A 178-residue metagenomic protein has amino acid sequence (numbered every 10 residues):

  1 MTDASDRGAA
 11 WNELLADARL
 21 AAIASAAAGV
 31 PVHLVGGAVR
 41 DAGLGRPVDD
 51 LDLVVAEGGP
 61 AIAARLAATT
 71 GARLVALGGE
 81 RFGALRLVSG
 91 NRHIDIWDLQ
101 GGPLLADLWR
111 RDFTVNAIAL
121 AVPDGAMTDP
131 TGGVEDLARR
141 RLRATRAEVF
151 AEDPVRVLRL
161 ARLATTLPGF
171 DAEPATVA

Functional and structural regions predicted by a protein language model:
M1-A178: Catalytic cores of the polymerase beta-like nucleotidyltransferase superfamily and closely associated nucleotide
